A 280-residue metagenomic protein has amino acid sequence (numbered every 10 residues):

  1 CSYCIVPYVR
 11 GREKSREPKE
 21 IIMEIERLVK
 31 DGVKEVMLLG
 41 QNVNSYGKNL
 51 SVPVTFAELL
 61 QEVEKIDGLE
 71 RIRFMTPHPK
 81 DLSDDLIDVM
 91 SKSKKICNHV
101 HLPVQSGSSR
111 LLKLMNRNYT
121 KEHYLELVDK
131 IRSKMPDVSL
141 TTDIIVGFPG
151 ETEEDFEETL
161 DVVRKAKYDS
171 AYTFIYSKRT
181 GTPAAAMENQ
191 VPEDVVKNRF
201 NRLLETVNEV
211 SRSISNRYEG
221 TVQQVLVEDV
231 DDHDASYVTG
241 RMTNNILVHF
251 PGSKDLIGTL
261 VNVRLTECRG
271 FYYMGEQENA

Functional and structural regions predicted by a protein language model:
C1-K19: Canonical Radical SAM [4Fe-4S] cluster-binding loop centered on the CxxxCxxC motif and its immediate flanking residues
E13-E20, S51-T55, N116-H123, E151-E158 (+1 more regions): Alpha-helix N-cap and loop-to-helix initiation/capping positions
I21, L38, F74, L102 (+6 more regions): Conserved, mostly hydrophobic/aromatic
K30-E153, R164: Conserved SAM/AdoMet-binding glycine-rich loop
G47-G68, M115-N118, K178-E209: Radical SAM enzyme [4Fe-4S]-AdoMet core and its adjacent flexible, acidic and glycine-rich loops/tails across
Y172-Y176: Glycine-rich phosphate-binding active-site loops on the catalytic face of alpha/beta enzymes
A186-A280: Terminal RNA-binding accessory module
